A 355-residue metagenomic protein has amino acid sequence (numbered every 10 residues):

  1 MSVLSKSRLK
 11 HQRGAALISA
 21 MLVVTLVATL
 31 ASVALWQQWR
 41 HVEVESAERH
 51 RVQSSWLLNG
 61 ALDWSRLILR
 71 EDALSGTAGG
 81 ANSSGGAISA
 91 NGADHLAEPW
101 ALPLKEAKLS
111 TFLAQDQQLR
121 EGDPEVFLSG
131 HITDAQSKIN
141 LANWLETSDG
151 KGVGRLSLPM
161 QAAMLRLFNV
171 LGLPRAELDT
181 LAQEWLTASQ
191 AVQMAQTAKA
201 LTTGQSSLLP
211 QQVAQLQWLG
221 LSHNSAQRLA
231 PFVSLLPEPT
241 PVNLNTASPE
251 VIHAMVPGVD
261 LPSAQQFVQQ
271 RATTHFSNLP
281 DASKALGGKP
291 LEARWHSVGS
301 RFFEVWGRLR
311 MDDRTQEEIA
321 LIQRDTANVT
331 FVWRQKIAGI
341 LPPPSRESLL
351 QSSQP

Functional and structural regions predicted by a protein language model:
S2-L9, A15-P355: Compositionally biased linear targeting/interaction segments
